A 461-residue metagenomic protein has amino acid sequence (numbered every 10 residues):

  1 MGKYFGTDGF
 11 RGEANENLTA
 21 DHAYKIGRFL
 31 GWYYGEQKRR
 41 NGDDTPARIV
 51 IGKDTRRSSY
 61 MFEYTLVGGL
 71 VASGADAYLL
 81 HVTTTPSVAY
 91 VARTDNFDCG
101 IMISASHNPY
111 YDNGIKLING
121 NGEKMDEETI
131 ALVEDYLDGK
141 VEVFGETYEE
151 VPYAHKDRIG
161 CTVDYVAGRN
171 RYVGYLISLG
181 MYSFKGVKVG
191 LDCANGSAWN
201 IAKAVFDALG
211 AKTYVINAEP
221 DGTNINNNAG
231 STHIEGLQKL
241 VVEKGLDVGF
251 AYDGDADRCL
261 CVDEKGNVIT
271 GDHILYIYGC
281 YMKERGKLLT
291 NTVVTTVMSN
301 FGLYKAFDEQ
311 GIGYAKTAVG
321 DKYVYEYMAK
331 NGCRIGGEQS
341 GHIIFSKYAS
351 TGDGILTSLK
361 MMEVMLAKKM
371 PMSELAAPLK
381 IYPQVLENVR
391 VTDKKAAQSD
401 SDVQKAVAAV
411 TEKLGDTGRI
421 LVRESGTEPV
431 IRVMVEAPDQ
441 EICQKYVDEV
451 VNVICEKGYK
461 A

Functional and structural regions predicted by a protein language model:
M1-G68, A72-S73, T162-V187, K395-S399: An N-terminal, well-structured beta->alpha segment
F5-G6, I51, A77-V82, M102-I103 (+7 more regions): General beta-strand structural signal in soluble alpha/beta enzymes
D8, I51, V88, I101 (+11 more regions): Buried hydrophobic positions in well-ordered alpha/beta secondary-structure cores of metabolic enzymes
E13, N113-K244: Gly/Ser/Thr-enriched, mixed-charge loops and adjacent short helices that form phosphate/oxyanion-binding elements
R40, R48-D112, A204-V262: N-terminal small/polar loop signature for handling phosphorylated ligands or for N-terminal nucleophile
K124-D126, V215, N267-G286, G354-V364 (+1 more regions): Gly/Ser/Thr-rich active-site loops/lids in small-molecule metabolic enzymes that frequently grip phosphoryl groups
A131-V173, S178, E264-G337, I344-F345: Proline/glycine-rich low-complexity loops and linkers
V248, R285-A461: Phosphate-binding and adjacent anionic-ligand microenvironments
